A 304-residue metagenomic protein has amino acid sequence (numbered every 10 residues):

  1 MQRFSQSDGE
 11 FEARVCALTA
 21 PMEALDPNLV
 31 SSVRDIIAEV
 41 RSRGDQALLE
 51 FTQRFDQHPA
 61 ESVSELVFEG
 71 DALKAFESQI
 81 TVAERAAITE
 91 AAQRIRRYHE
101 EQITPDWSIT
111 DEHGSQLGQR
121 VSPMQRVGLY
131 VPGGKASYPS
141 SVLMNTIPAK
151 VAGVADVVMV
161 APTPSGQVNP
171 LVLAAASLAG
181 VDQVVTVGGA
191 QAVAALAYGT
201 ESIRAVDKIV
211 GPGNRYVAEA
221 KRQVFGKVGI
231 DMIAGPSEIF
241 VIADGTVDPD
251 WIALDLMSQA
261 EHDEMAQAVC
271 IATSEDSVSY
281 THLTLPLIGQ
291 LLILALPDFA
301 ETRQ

Functional and structural regions predicted by a protein language model:
M1-Q125: N-terminal Rossmann-like NAD(P)+-binding subdomain of aldehyde/semialdehyde dehydrogenases
I109-A174: Conserved small-residue-rich beta-alpha loop and adjacent elements that most often cradle the phosphate/pyrophosphate
G180-Q267: Conserved NAD(P)+-binding/catalytic subdomain of aldehyde/semialdehyde dehydrogenases
H262, C270-L283: A glycine- and small/hydrophobic-rich beta-loop-beta segment that serves as a flexible "lid/hinge" or phosphate-binding
T281-L287, Q304: Conserved small/polar residues in nucleotide/adenosyl-binding loops
L291-Q304: Hydrophobic alpha-helical segments, chiefly the membrane-spanning helices and signal/signal-anchor peptides
